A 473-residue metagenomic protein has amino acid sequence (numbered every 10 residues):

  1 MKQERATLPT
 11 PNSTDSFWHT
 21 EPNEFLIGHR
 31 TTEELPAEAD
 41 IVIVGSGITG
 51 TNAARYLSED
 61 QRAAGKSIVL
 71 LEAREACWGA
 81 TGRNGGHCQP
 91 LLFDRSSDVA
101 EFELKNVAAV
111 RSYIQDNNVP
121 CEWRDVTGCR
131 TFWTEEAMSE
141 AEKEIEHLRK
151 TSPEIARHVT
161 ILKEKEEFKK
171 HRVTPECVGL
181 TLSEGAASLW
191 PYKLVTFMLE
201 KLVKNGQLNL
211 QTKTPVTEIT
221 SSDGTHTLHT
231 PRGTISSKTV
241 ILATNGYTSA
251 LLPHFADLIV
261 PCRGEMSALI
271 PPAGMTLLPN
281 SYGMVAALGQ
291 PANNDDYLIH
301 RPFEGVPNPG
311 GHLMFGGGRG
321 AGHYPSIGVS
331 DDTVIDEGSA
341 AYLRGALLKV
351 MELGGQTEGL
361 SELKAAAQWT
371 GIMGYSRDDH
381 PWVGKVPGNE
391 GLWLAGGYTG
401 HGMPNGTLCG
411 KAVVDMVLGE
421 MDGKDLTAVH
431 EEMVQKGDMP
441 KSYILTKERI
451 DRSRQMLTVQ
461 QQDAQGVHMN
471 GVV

Functional and structural regions predicted by a protein language model:
K2-A39, Y56, D223-H226, D379-W382 (+1 more regions): C-terminal lid/capping helical subdomain adjacent to the catalytic/cofactor pocket in oxidative enzymes
T32-T49, V69: Beta1/beta-strand and adjacent pyrophosphate-binding region of the FAD-binding site in flavoprotein oxidoreductases
N52, I219-P309: Flavin-dependent oxidoreductases
S58-R83: Glycine-rich FAD pyrophosphate-binding loop
W78-F102: Glycine-rich active-site loop/strand segments that organize a redox cofactor
I114-V126, R130-F197: Flavin (FAD/FMN) cofactor-binding and adjacent substrate-gating region of FAD-dependent oxidoreductase domains
H147, T151, T174-K238: Helical element adjacent to the flavin cofactor pocket in flavoenzyme catalytic cores
L258, A273-N389: Active-site lid/adjacent beta-loop-alpha segment flanking the redox-cofactor pocket in flavoenzymes
